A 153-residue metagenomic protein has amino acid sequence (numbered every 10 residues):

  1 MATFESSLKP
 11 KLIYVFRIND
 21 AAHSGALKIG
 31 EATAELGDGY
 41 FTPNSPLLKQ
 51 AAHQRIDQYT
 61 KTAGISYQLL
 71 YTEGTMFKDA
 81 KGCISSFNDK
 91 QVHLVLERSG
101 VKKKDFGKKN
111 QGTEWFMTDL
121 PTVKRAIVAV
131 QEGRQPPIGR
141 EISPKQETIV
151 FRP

Functional and structural regions predicted by a protein language model:
M1-P153: Non-catalytic accessory segments flanking enzymatic or RNA/DNA-binding domains
